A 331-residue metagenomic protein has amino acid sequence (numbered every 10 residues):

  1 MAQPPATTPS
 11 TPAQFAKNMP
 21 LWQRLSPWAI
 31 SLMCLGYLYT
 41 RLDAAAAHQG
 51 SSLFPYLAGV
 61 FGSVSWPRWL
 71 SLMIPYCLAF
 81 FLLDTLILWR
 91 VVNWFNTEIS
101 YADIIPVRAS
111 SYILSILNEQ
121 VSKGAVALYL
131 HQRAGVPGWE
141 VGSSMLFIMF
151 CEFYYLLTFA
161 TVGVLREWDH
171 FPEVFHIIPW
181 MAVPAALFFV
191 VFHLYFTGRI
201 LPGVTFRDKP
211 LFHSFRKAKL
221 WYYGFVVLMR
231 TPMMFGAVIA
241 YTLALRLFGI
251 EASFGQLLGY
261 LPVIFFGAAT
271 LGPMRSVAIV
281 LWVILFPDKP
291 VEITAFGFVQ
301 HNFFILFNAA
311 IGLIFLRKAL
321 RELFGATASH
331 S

Functional and structural regions predicted by a protein language model:
M1-A109, L165-A269, P287-P290, T294-S331: Predominantly cytoplasmic-facing regulatory/coupling regions of multi-pass membrane proteins
L82-I87, L117-A127, L156, F265-W282: Transmembrane helix boundary and interhelical junction motifs in multipass membrane proteins
R90-F95, I116, A127-A134, V283-F286: Helix-loop junctions at the membrane interface of multi-pass solute transporters
Y101-I104, K123-G124, G135-F150, K289-Q300: Membrane-interface alpha-helices at helix entry/exit sites of multi-pass transporters
I105-G135: Extended non-transmembrane interhelical loops and adjacent amphipathic helices of multipass membrane proteins
S110-N118, E140-V164, G267, F298-A310: Membrane-embedded alpha-helical segments of transport systems, primarily multispan ion/solute transporters
A125, Y129, A134, G142-M145 (+3 more regions): Hydrophobic alpha-helical membrane segments of integral membrane proteins
